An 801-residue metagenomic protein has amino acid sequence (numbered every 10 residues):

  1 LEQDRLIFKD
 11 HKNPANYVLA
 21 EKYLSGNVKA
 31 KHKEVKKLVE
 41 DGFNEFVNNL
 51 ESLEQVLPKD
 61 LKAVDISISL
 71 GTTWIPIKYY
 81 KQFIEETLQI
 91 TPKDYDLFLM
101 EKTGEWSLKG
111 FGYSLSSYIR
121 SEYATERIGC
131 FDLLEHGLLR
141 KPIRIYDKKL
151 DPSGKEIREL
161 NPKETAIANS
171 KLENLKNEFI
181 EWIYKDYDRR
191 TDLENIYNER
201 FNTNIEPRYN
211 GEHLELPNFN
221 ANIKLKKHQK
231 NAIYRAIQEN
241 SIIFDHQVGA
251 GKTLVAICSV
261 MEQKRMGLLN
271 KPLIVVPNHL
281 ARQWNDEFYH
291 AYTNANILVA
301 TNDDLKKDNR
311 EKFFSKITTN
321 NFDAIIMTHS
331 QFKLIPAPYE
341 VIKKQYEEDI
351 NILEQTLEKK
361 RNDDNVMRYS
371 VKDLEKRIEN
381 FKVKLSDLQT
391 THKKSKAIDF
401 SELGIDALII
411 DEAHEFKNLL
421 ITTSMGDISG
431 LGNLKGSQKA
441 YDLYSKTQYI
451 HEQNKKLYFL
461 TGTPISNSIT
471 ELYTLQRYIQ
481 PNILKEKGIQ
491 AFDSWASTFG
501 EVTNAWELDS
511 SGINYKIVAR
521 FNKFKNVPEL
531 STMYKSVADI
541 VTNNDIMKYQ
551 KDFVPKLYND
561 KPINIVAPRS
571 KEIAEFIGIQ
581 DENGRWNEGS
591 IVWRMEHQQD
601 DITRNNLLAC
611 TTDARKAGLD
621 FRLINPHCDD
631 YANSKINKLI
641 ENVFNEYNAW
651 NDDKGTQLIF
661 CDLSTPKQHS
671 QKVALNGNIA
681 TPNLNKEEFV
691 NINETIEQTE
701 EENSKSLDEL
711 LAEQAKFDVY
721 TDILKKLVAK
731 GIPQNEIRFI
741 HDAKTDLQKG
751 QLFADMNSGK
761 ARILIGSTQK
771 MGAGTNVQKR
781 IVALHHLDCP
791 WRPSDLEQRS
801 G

Functional and structural regions predicted by a protein language model:
L1-T203, L269, T293-N294, I317-I325 (+2 more regions): Charged, low-complexity intrinsically disordered regions
T203-D245: Conserved pre-motif I regulatory segment
V248-A250, V255-D286, Y292-N296, E452-K456: Conserved SF1/SF2 helicase motif Ia
L280-L305, K312, K316-T319, I479-I483: Conserved helix-turn-beta segment of the N-terminal RecA-like "Helicase ATP-binding" lobe in SF1/SF2 helicases
R310-T356, Y369, K376, N380-A407 (+7 more regions): Inter-lobe coupling linker of SF2 helicases/translocases
L663-F739: Conserved helicase motor "Helicase C" RecA-like lobe of SF1/SF2 P-loop NTPases
L724, P733-T768: Conserved helicase ATPase core of P-loop NTP-dependent helicases/translocases
R792-G801: Conserved SF2 helicase motif VI
